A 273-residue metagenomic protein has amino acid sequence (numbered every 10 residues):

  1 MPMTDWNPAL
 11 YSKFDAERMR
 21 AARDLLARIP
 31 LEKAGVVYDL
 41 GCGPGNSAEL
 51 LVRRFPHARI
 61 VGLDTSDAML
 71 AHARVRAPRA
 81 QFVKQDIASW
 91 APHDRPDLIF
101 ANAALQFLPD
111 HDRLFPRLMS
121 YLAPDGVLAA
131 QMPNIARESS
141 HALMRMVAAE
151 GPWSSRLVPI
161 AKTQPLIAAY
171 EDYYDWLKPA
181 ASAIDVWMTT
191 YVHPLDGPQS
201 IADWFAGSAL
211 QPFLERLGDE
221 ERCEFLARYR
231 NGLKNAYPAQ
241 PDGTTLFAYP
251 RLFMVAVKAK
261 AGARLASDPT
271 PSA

Functional and structural regions predicted by a protein language model:
M1-Y38, N46-L50, M69-H72, R145: Conserved class I S-adenosyl-L-methionine
V36, G126-V127: Short glycine-centered segments of the SAM/dcSAM-binding site in methyltransferase folds
V36-P92, R113: Class I SAM-dependent methyltransferase SAM/SAH-binding core
P44-N46, Q164-A266, P271-A273: Conserved Class I S-adenosyl-L-methionine
F100: A conserved beta-strand element that flanks and buttresses the S-adenosyl-L-methionine
A103-A104: Short catalytic micro-motifs in class I SAM-dependent methyltransferases
L108-P109, L122-P124: Helix-to-beta-strand junctions that scaffold the AdoMet/dcAdoMet cofactor pocket in Class I SAM-dependent enzymes
D112-R113, M119, V127-D196: Conserved catalytic/acceptor-binding region of the Class I
